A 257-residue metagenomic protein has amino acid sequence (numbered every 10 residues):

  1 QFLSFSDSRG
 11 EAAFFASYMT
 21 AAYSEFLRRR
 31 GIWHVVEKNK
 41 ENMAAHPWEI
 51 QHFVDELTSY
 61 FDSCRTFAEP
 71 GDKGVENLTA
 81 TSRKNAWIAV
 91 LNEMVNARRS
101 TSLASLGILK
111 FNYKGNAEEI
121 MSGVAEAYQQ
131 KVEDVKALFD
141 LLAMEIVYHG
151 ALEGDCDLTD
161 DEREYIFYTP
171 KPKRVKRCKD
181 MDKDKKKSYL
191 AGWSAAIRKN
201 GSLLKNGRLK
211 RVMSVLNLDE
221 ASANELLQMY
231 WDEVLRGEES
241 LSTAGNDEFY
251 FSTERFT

Functional and structural regions predicted by a protein language model:
Q1-T257: Charged, low-complexity interaction segments
